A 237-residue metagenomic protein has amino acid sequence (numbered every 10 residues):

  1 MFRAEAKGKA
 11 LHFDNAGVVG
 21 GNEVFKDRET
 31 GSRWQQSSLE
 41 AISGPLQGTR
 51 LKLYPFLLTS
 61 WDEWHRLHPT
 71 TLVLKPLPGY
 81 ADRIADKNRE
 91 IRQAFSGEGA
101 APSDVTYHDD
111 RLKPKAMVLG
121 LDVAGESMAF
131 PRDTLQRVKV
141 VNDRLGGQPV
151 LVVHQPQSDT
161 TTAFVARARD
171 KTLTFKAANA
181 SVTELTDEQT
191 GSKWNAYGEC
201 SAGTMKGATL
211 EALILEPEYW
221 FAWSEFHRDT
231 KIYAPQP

Functional and structural regions predicted by a protein language model:
M1-P237: Mid-to-C-terminal functional-domain signal that highlights helix-capping/loop sites within ligand-binding modules
